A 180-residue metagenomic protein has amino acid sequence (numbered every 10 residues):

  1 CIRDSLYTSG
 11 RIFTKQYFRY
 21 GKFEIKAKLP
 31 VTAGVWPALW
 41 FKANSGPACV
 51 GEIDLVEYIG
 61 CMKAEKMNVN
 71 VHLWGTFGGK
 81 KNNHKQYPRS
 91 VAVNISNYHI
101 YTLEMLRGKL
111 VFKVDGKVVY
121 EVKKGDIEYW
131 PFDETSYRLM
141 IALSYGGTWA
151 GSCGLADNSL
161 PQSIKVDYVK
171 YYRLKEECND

Functional and structural regions predicted by a protein language model:
R3-D180: GH16 jelly-roll
